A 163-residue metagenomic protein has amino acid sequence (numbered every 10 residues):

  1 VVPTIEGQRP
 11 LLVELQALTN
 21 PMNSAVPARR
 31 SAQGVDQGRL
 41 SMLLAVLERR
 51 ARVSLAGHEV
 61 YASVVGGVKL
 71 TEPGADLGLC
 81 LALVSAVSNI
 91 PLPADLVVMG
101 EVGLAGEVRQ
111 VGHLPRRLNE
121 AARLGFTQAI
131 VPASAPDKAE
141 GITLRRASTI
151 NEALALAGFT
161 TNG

Functional and structural regions predicted by a protein language model:
V1-G163: Peripheral, non-AAA+ core regions of ATP-driven protein-machinery
